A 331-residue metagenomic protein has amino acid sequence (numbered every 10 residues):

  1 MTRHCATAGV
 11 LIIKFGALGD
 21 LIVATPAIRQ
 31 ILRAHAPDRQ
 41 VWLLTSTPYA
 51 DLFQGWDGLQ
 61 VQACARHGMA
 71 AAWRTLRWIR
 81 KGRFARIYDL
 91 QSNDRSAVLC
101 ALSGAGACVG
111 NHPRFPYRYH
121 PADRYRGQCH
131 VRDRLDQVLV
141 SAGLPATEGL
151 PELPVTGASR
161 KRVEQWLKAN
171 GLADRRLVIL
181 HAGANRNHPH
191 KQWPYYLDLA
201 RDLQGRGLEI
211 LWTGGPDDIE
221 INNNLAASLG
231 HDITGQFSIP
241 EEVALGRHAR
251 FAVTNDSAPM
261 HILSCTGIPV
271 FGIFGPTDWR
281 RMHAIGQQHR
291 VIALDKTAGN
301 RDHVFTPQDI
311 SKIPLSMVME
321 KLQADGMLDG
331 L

Functional and structural regions predicted by a protein language model:
M1-L331: Catalytic machinery of carbohydrate-active enzymes, primarily nucleotide-sugar-dependent glycosyltransferases
